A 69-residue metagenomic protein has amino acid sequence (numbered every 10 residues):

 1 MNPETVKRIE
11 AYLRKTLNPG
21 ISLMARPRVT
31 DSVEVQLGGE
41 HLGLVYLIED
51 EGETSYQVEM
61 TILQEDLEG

Functional and structural regions predicted by a protein language model:
M1-G69: Terminal leader/tail segments of proteins
